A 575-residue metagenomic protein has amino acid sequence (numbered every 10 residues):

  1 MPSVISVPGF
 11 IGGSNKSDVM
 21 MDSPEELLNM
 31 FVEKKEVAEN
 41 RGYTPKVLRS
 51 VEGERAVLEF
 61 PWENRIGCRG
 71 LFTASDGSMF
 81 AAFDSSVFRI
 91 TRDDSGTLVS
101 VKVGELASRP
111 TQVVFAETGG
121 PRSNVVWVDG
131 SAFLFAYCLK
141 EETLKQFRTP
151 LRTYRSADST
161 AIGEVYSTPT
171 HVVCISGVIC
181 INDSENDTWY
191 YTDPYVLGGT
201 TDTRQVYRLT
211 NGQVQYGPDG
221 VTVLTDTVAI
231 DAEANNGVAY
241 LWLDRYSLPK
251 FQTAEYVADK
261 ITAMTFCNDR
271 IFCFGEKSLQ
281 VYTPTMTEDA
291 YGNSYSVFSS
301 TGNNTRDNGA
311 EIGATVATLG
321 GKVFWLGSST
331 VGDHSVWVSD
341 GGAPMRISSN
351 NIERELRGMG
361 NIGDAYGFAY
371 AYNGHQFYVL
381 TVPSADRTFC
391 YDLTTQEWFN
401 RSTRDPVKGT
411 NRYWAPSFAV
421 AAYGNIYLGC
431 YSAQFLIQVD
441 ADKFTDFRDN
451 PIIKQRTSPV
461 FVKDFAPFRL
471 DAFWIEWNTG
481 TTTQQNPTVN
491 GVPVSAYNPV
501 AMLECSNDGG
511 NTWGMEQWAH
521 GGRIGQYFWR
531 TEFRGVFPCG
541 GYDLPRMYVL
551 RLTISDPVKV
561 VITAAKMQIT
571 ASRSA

Functional and structural regions predicted by a protein language model:
M1-L98, E105-S123, N308-K322, S328-A575: Beta-sheet repeat architectures centered on beta-propellers
M1-S100, A136, R155-Y282, G367 (+2 more regions): N-terminal beta-propeller domains
S95-V101, E142-K145, G199-T200, V238-L243 (+4 more regions): Beta-strand initiation motifs
V113-D158: Hydrophobic or amphipathic alpha-helical targeting/insertion segments
A258-M286, N303-H334: Beta-propeller domains
T283-M286, A290, T481: A generic secondary-structure signal for well-formed alpha-helical elements
